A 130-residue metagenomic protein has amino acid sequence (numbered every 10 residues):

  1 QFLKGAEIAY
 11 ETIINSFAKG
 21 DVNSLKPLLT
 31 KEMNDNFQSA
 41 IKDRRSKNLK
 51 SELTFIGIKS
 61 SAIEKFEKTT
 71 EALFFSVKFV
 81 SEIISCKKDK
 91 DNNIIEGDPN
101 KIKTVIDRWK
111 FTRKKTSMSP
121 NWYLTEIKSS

Functional and structural regions predicted by a protein language model:
Q1-E64: Core segments of small alpha/beta cavity-forming domains
Q1-L3, K68, D98: Short, solvent-exposed beta-strand/turn "edge" segments of beta-rich domains on protein surfaces
I13, V22, V77-V80, V105: Extended aliphatic helical segments
T30, E82, T116: Residue-level marker of positions within ordered structural domains that often coincide with functionally constrained
L49-D89: Surface-exposed, charged secondary-structure patches
A72-S76, S85-S130: Short beta-strand edge/turn micro-motifs at domain boundaries
